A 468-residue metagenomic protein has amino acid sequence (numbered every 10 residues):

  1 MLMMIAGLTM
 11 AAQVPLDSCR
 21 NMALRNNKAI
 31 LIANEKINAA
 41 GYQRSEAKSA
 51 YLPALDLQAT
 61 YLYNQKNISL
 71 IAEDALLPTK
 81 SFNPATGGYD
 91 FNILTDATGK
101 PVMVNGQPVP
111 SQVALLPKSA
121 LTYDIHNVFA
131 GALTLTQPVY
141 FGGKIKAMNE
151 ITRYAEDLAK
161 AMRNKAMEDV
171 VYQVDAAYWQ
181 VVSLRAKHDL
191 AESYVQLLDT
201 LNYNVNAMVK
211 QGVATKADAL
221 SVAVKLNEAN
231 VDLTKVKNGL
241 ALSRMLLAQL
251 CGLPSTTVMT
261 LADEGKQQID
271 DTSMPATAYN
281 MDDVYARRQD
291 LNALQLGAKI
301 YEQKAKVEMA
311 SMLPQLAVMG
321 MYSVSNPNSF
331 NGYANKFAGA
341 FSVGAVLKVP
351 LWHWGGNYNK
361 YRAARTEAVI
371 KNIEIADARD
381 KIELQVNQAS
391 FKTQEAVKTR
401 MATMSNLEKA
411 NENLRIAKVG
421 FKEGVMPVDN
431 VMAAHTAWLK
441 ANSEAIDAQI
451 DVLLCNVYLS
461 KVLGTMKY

Functional and structural regions predicted by a protein language model:
M3-A11: Hydrophobic h-region of N-terminal signal peptides that target proteins for export in Gram-negative bacteria
A11-S69, S255, L261-K299, L351 (+1 more regions): Bacterial Sec-pathway N-terminal export signals of envelope proteins
L31-E35, K48-S49, Y123-I125, V139-M167 (+5 more regions): Sec/SRP-type N-terminal targeting helices
Y42, A161-D283, K392, A396 (+1 more regions): Periplasmic alpha-helical coiled-coil/stalk elements that build and connect Gram-negative outer-membrane
S49, T200, V231-L253, L407-T465: Short segments within alpha-helical structural elements
D56, Y63-D90, M245, S255 (+1 more regions): Acidic, low-complexity, intrinsically disordered peripheral segments
Q58-T134, E264-M274, K306, M319-V349: Small/polar, glycine/serine/threonine/aspartate-rich low-complexity segments that form flexible
